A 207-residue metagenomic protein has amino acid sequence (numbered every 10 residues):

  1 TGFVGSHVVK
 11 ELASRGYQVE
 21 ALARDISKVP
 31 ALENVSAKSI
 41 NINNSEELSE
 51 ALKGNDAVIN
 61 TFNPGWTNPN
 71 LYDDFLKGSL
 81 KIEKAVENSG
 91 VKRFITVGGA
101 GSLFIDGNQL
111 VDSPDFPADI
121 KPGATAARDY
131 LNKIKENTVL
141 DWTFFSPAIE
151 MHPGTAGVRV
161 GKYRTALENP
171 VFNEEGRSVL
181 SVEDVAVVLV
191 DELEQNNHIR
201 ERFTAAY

Functional and structural regions predicted by a protein language model:
T1-Y17: N-terminal Rossmann NAD(P)H-binding glycine-rich loop of SDR-like oxidoreductase domains
Q18-E20, I26, L80-A127, E136: Conserved Rossmann-fold NAD(P)-dependent oxidoreductase catalytic core, especially the SDR/UDP-sugar
S27-S89, N197: NAD(P)H-binding glycine-rich loop region in Rossmannoid oxidoreductase-like domains and their noncatalytic homologs
T67, G101-D106, E150-G154: Conserved catalytic-site region of short-chain dehydrogenase/reductase
A126, G176-V190, E201: Substrate-positioning beta->alpha
N132-P153: Conserved beta-loop-beta element that borders a ligand/cofactor-binding pocket
Y163-L180: A conserved pocket-lining segment of Rossmann-fold NAD(P)-dependent short-chain dehydrogenase/reductase
E194-Y207: Core catalytic loop region at the nicotinamide-binding pocket of NAD(P)H-dependent oxidoreductases
